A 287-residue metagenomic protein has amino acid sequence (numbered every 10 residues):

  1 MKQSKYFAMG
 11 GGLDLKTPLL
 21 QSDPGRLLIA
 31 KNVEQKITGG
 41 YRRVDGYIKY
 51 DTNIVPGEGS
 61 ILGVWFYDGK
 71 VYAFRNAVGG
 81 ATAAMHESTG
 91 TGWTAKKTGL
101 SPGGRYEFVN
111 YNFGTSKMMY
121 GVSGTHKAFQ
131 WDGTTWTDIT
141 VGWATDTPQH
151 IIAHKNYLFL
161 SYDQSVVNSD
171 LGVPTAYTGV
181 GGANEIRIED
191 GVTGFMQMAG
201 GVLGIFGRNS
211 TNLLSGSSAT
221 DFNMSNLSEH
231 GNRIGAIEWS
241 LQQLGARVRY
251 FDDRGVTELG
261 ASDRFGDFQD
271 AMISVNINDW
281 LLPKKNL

Functional and structural regions predicted by a protein language model:
M1-A95, T147-L213: N-terminal beta-propeller domains
K2-K5, N156, D190-L287: Beta-sheet-dominated scaffold domains
A8-D14, N32, G46-K49, G57 (+8 more regions): Glycine-centered flexibility motif
P56-W65, S101-G114, W143-K155, D190-M196 (+2 more regions): Repeated scaffold domains used in trafficking and secretory/extracellular systems, primarily beta-propellers
A73, G80-G121: Pre-catalytic or accessory/regulatory segments outside the catalytic core
A84-T94, K127-I139, V166-N184, L214-N223 (+1 more regions): Surface-exposed loop/turn elements that mediate protein-protein interactions on large endomembrane-trafficking
V109-I139: Hydrophobic or amphipathic alpha-helical targeting/insertion segments
